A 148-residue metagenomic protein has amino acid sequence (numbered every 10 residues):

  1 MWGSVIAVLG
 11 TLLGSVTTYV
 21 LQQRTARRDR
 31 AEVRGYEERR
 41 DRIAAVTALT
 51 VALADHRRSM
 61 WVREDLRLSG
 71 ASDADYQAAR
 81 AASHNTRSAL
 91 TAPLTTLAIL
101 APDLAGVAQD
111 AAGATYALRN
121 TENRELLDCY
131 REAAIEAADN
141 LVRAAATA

Functional and structural regions predicted by a protein language model:
M1-V8: Feature marks short, highly hydrophobic, charge-poor N-terminal signal-anchor/signal peptide-like helices that anchor
V16-A148: Conserved non-transmembrane functional hotspots
